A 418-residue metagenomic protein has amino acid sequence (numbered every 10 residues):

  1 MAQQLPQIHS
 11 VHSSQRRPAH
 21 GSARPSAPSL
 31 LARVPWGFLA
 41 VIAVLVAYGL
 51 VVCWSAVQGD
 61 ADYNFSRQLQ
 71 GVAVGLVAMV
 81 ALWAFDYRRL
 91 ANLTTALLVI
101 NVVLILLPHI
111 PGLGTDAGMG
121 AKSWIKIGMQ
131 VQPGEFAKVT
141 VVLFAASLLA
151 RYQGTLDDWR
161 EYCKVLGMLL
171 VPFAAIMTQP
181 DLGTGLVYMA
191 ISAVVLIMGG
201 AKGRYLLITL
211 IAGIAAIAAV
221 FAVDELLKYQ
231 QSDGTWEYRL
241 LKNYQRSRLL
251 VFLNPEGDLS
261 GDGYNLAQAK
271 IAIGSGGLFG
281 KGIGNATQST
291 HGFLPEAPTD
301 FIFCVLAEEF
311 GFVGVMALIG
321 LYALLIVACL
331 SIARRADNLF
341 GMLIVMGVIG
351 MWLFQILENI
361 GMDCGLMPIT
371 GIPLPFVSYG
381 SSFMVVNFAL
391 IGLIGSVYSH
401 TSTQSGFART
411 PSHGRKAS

Functional and structural regions predicted by a protein language model:
A2-A40, V44-L45, V51-P180, I360 (+4 more regions): Membrane-helix boundary/helix-loop-helix interface segments in multi-pass membrane proteins
R67, R160-V165, T209, R239 (+1 more regions): Alpha-helical transmembrane segments of multi-pass membrane proteins, especially transporters and channels
Q70-G75, E309-I326: Hydrophobic alpha-helical transmembrane segments
A73-V77, T95-A96, V102, C163-A175 (+2 more regions): Hydrophobic alpha-helical segments of polytopic membrane proteins
L106, L170, A193-V194, L353 (+1 more regions): Hydrophobic residues within the alpha-helical transmembrane core of Major Facilitator Superfamily
G118-W124, I208-F312, L339: Hydrophobic, glycine- and aromatic-enriched re-entrant/interface helices and adjoining loop segments
L149, L186, I191-Y205, T287-G314 (+1 more regions): Interfacial segments of multi-pass membrane proteins
L330-T370: Loop-to-helix entry and N-terminal half of a specific, functionally important transmembrane alpha helix in multi-pass
